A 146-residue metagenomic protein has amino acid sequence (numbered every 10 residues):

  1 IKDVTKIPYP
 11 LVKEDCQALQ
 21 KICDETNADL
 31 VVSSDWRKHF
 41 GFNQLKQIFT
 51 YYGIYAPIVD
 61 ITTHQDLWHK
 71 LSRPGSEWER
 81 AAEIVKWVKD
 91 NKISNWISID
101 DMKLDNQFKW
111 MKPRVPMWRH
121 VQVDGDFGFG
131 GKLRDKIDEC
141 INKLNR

Functional and structural regions predicted by a protein language model:
I1-N27: Active-site neighborhood of HAD-like aspartate-dependent phosphohydrolases
I7, S33, R37, S72: Conserved aromatic-histidine-acidic binding/catalytic patches
Y9-L11, K38-G41, G75: Acidic-and-aromatic substrate-binding clefts and catalytic sites of carbohydrate-active enzymes
C23-K46: Substrate-recognition element of Asp-dependent hydrolases with the DxDx(T/V) motif
N43-R146: C-terminal cap/substrate-recognition subdomain and adjoining C-terminal extension of metal-dependent phosphatase-like
